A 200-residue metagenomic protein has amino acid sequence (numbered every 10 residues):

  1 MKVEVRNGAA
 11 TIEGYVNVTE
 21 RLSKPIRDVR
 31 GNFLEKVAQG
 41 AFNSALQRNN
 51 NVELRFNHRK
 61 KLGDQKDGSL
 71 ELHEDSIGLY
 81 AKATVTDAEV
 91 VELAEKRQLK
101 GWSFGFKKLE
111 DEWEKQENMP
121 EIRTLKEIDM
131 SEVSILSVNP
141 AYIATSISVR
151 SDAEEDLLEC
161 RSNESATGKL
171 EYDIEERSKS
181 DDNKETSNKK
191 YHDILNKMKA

Functional and structural regions predicted by a protein language model:
M1-E164, K169-Y172: Signature of dsDNA virion morphogenesis modules
K169-A200: Terminal short linear interaction segments
